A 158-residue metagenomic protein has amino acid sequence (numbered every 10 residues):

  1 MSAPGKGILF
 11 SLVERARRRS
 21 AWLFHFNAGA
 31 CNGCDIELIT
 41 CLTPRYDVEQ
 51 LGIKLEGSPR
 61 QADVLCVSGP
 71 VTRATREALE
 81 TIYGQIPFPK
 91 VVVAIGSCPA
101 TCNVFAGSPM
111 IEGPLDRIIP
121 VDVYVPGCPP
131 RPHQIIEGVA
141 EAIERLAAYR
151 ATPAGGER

Functional and structural regions predicted by a protein language model:
M1-R158: Iron-sulfur-associated redox domains of electron-transfer enzymes in respiratory and anaerobic energy metabolism
